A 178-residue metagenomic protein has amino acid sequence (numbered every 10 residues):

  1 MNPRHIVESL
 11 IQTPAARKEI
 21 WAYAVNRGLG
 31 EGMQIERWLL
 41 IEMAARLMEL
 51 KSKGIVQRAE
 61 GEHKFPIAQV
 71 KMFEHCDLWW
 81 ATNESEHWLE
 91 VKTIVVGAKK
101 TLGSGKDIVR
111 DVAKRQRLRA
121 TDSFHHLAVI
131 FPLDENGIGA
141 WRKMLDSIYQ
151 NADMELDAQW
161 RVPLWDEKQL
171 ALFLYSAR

Functional and structural regions predicted by a protein language model:
P3-K64: Acidic-basic catalytic patches of nuclease active cores, encompassing PD-(D/E)XK and other metal-cofactor nuclease
L10, P14, K18, M43-K51 (+2 more regions): Hydrophobic, Leu/Ile/Phe/Ala-enriched alpha-helical segments that form helix-helix packing faces
V25-G30, K64-A68, I94-S104: Surface-exposed cleft-lining segments at the edges of enzyme active sites
G54-H87, P163, K168: Active-site metal-binding core of divalent-cation-utilizing nuclease and nuclease-like domains
W79, E90, L174-S176: Short, well-ordered beta-strand micro-motif
E86-I148: Catalytic cores of nucleic-acid endonucleases
H125-R178: Domain-level recognition of nuclease-like catalytic cores that cleave nucleotide substrates
